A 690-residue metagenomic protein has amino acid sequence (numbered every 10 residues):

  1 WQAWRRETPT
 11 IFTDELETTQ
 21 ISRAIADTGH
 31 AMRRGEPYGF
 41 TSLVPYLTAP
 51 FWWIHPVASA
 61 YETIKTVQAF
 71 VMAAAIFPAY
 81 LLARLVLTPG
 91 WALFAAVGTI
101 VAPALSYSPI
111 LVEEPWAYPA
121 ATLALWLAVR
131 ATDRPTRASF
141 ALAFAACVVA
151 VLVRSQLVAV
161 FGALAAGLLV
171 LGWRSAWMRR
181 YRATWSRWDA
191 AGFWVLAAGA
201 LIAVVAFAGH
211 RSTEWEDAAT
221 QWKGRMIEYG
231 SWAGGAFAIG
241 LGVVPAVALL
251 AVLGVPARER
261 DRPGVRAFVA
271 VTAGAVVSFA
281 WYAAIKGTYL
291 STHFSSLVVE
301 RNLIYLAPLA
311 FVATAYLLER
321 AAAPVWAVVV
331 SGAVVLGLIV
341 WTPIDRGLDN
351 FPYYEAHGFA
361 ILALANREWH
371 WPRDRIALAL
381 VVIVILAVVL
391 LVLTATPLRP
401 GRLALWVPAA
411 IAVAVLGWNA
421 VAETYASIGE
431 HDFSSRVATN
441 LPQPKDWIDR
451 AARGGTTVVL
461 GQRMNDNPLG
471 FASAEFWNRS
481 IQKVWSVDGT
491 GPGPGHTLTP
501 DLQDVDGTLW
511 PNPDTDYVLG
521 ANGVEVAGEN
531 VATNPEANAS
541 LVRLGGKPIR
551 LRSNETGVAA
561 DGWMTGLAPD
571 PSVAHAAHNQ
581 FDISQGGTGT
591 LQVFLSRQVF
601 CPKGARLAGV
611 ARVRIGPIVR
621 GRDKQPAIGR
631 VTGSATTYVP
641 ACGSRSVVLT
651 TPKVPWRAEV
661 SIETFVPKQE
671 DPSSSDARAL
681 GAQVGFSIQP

Functional and structural regions predicted by a protein language model:
A3-L16, D27-A49, I54, S59-E62: Membrane-proximal lumenal/periplasmic loop motifs of glycosylation machinery
P37, P109-A117, Q156: Short acidic/glycine- and proline-prone juxtamembrane loop motifs at membrane-interface regions of multi-pass membrane
T66-V86, L123: Transmembrane-helix motifs of polytopic, lipid-linked glycan transferases
G90, A124-F140, G172-R174: Membrane-interface transmembrane helices that cradle and orient dolichyl/undecaprenyl
A95-A96, L127-A128, S139-S155, F161-A166: Membrane-interface alpha helices of multi-pass inner-membrane proteins
F161-A163, G167-R258, V271-T288, A333-P352: Membrane-lumen/periplasm interface segments of specific transmembrane helices in polyprenyl phosphate-linked
G235-V269, A273, A310-E319, V330-G332 (+1 more regions): Hydrophobic, aromatic-rich transmembrane alpha-helices and their immediate juxtamembrane boundary segments
T490-P690: C-terminal luminal/periplasmic domains and tails of membrane-associated envelope-modifying transferases
